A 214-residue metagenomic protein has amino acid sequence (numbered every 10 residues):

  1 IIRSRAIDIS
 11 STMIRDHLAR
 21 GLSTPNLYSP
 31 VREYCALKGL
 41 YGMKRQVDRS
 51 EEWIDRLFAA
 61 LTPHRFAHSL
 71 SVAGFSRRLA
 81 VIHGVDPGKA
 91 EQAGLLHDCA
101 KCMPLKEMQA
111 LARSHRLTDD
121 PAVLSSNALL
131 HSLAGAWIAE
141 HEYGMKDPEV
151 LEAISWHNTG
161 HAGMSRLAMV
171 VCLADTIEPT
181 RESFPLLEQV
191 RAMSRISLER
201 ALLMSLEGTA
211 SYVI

Functional and structural regions predicted by a protein language model:
I1, R5, G208-I214: Short, intrinsically disordered, charge-balanced linker/junction segments flanking boundaries in proteins
I1-Q46: Classical nucleotidyltransferase
S10, Y41, E52, S197-L202 (+1 more regions): Long, charged alpha-helical interface segments
M13-H17, L173, Y212: Solvent-exposed, amphipathic alpha-helical segments
L40-L61: Extreme N-terminal tail/first-helix region
D55-A60, H68, R77-L206: Divalent metal-dependent catalytic cores for phosphoryl transfer on phosphate-bearing substrates
